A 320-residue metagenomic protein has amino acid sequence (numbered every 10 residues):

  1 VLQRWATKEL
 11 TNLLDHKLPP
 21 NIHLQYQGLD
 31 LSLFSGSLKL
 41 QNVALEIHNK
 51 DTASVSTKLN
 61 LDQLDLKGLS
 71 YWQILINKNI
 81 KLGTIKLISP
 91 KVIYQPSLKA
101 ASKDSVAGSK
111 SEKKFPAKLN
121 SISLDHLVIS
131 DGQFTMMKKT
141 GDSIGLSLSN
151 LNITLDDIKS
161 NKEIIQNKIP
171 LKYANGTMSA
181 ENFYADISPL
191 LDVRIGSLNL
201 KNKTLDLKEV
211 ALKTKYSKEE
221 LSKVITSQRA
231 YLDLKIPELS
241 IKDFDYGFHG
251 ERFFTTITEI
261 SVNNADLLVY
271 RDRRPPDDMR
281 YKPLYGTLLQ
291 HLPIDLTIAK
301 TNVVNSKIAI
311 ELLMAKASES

Functional and structural regions predicted by a protein language model:
V1-P19, G141: N-terminal type II signal-anchor transmembrane helix that functions as the membrane-insertion/stop-transfer segment
P20-N21, Y281-P283: Short coil-to-helix leader/linker segments, especially the first N-terminal amphipathic alpha-helix with its helix
Q25-K99, E112-T140, S147, D156-A211 (+3 more regions): Flexible beta-edge/linker motif
K99-A107, P275-Y281: Flexible, surface-exposed loop regions and adjacent strand-edge segments of Gram-negative outer-membrane beta-barrel
T140-G141, M314-A315: A short secondary-structure junction signal
K307, L312-L313: Extracytoplasmic assembly/pore-lining segments of large envelope/extracellular complexes
K316-S320: Short, intrinsically disordered, charge-balanced linker/junction segments flanking boundaries in proteins
